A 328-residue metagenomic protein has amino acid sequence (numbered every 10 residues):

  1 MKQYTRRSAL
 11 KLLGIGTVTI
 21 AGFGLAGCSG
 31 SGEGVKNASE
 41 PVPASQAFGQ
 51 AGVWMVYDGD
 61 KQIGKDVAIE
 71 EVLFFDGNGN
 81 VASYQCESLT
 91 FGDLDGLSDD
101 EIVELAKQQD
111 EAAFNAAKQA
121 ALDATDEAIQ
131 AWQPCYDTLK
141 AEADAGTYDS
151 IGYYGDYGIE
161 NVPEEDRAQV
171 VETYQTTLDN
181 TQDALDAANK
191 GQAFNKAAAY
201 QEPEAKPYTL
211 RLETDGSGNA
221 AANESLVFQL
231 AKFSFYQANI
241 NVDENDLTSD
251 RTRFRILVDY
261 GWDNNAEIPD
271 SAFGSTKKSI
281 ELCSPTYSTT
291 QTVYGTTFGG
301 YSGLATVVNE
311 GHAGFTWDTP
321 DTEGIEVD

Functional and structural regions predicted by a protein language model:
A9-L10: N-terminal export leaders
L13-I20: Sec-dependent signal peptide hydrophobic core
G24-G27: C-terminal motif of bacterial Sec signal peptides marking the signal peptidase cleavage site
S29-K36: Bacterial lipoprotein signal-peptidase II cleavage site
K36-I69: Tryptophan-anchored aromatic micro-motifs
A38, Y260, P269-D328: Edge beta-strand at a domain terminus
G52-V53, Q62-N239: N-terminal glycine/threonine-rich, aromatic-flanked beta-hairpin/loop signature
E224-T289, V293: Mature extracytoplasmic/lumenal regions of exported proteins
